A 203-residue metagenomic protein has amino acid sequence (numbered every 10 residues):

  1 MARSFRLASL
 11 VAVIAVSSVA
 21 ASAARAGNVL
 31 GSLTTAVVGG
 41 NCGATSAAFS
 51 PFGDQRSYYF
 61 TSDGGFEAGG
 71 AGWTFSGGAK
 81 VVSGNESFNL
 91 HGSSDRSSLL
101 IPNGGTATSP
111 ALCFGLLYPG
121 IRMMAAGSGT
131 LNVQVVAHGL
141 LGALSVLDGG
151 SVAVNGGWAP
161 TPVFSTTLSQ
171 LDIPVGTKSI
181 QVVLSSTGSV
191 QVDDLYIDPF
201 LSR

Functional and structural regions predicted by a protein language model:
M1-S9: Bacterial N-terminal signal peptides that target proteins for export
V16-R25: C-terminal segment of classical bacterial N-terminal signal peptides
N28-V38, S50, Y59-S97: Extracellular glycan-recognition surfaces and repeat-rich motifs
F52, L140-G176, S185-Q191: Extracellular carbohydrate recognition and processing domains and analogous Trp-centered ligand-binding platforms
F66, P119-A125, K178-S186: Extracellular beta-strand-rich recognition modules
F75-G77, P119-R122, G129-H138: Beta-strand acidic-aromatic groove motif in beta-rich domains, primarily in extracellular
S93-G120, T130: Short beta-strands within extracellular/lumenal beta-sheet-rich domains
T187-R203: Exposed low-complexity, polar/acidic, P/S/T/G-rich flexible segments that act as propeptides, protease-susceptible
